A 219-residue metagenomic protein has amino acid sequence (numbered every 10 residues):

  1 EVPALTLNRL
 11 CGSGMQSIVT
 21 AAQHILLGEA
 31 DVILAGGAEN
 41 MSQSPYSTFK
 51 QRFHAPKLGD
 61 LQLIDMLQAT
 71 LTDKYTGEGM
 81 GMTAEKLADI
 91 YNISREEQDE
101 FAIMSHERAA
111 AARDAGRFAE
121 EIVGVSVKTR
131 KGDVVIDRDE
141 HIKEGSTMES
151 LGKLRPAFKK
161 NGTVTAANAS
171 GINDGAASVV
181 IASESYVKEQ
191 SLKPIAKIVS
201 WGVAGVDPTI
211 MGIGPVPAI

Functional and structural regions predicted by a protein language model:
E1, S94-R95, P194: Helix N-cap / loop-to-helix initiation motif
E1-D31, K74-M80, G145-G171: Conserved catalytic cysteine-centered active-site region of acyl-thioester-dependent Claisen-condensing enzymes
R9-E39, M82, A88-R117, S178-S185: Active-site-proximal alpha-helical scaffold in enzymes
R9-S13, G37-S44, V199-V206: Acidic, glycine-rich active-site loops and adjacent beta-strand->loop/helix elements that engage anionic groups
V32-K86: Flexible glycine-/small-residue-enriched beta->alpha junction loops that bind anionic phosphate/pyrophosphate groups
Q43-F49, D137, T209-M211: Short acidic, glycine/serine/threonine-rich loops at helix termini
E97-E189, V199: N-terminal extracellular/periplasmic Venus flytrap/periplasmic-binding protein-like
E184-I219: Glycine- and Gly-Pro-enriched alpha-helical subdomains that act as flexible, kink-prone "lid/hinge" or packing modules
